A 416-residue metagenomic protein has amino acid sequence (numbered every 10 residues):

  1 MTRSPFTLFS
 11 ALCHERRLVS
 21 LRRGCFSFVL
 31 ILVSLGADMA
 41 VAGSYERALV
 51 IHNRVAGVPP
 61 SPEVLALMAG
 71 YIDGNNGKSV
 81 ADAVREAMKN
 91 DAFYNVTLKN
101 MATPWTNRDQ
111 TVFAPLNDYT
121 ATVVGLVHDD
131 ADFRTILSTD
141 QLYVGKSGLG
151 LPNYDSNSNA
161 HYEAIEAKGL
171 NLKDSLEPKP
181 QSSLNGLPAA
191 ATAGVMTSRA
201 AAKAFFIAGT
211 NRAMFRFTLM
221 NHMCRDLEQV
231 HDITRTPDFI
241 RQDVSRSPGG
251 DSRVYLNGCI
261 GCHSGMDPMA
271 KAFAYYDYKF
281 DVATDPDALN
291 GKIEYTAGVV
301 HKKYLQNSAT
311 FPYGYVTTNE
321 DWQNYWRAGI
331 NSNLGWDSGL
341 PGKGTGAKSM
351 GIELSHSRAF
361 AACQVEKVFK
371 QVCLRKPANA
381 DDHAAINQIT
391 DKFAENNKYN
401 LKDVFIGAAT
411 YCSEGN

Functional and structural regions predicted by a protein language model:
M1-L21: N-terminal secretory signal peptides that target proteins for export/translocation
G24-G36: Bacterial N-terminal signal peptides
G36-S44: Boundary at the C-terminal end of the N-terminal hydrophobic targeting segment
G43-A83, A87: N-terminal mature-domain "stem" immediately C-terminal to a signal peptide or N-terminal signal-anchor/transmembrane
S44-Y45, L49-R54, V58-E63, D226 (+2 more regions): Short, thiol/selenol-centered motifs that function as redox-active sites or metal-ligating centers
D82-M269, S355, A359, F369-C373 (+2 more regions): Extended surface/linker regions that mediate inter-domain or inter-protein docking in multi-component redox
N185, T197-N211, S245, S252-V254 (+5 more regions): Electron-transfer interface patches adjacent to heme c in soluble/periplasmic c-type cytochromes and di-/multiheme
K271-D277: Short cysteine/histidine-rich zinc-coordinating motifs and their immediately flanking basic loops
